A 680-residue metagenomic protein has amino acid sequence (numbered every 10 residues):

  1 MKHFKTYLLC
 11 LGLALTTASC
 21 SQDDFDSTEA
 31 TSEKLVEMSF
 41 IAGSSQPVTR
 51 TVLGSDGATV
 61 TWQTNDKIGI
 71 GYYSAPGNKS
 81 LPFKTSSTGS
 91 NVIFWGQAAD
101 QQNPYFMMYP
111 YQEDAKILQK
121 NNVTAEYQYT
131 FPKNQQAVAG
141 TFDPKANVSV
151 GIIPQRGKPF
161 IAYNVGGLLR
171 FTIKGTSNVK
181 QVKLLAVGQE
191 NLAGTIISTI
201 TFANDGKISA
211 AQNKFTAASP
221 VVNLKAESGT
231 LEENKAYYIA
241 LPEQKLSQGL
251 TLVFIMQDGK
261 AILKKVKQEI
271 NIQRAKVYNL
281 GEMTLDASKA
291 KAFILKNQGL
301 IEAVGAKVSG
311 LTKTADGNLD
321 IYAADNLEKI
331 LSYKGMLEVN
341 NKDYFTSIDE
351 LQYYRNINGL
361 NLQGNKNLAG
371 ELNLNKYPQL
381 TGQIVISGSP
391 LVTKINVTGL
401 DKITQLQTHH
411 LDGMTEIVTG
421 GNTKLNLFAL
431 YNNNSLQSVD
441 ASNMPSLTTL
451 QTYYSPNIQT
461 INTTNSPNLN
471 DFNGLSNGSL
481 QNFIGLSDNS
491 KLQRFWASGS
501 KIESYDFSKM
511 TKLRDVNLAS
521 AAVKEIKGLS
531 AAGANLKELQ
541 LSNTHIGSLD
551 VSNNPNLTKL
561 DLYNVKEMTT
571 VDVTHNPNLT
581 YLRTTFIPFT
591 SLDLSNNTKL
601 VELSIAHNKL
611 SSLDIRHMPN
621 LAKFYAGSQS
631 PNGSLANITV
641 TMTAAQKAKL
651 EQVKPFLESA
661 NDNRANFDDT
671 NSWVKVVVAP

Functional and structural regions predicted by a protein language model:
K2-L13, T17-A290, G388, H410 (+8 more regions): Sec-type signal peptide cleavage vicinity
V60, I173-G175, A186, E243 (+13 more regions): Non-cytosolic beta-sheet module surface loops
T284-K366, L372, K376-Q379, G388 (+10 more regions): N-terminal capping/linker segments that flank leucine-rich repeat
Y333-V339, L360-L362, G382-I386, I395 (+15 more regions): Conserved hydrophobic beta-strand positions in leucine-rich repeat
K334, I357, L368-A369, L380-Q383 (+24 more regions): Conserved hydrophobic position(s) of the canonical leucine-rich repeat
K342-D343, N365-K366, Y377, S389-P390 (+23 more regions): Conserved "Asn-ladder"/turn position within leucine-rich repeats
I348, G370-L374, K394-I395, E416-I417 (+16 more regions): Canonical leucine-rich repeat
E538-G547, N554-T570, T574-E602: Eukaryotic tandem repeat interaction scaffolds
